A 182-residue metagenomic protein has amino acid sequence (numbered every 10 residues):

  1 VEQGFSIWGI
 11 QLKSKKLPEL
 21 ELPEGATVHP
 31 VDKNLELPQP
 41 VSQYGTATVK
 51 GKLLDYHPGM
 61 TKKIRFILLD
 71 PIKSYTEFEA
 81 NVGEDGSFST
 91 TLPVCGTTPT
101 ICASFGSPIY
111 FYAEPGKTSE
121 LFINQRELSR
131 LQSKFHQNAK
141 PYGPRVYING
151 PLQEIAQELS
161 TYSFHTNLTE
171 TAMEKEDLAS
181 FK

Functional and structural regions predicted by a protein language model:
E2-K182: A non-transmembrane, solvent-exposed segment enriched in polar/low-complexity residues
